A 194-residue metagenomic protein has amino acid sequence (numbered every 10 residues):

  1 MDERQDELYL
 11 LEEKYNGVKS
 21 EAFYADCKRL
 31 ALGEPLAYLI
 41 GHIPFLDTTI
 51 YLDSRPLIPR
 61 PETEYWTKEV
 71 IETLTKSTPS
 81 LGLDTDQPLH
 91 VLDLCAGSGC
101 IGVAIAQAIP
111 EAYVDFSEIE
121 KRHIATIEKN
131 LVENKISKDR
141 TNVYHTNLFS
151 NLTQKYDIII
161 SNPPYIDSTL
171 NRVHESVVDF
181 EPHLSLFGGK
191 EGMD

Functional and structural regions predicted by a protein language model:
D2-R4, S137: Short coil/loop linkers at secondary-structure junctions
Q5-T73: Conserved AdoMet
K19, A31, I119, E191-D194: Soluble or luminal CAZymes and related metallo-dependent hydrolases
P35, P59, P163-P164, P182: Proline-centered helix-kink/hinge sites
I58-P61, A96, E118, V177 (+1 more regions): Residues at secondary-structure transition points
R60, I124, M193: Loop/helix-junction capping segments adjacent to catalytic residues or to phosphate/diphosphate-binding pockets
Y65-R172: Conserved SAM/SAH cofactor-binding pocket of Class I
Y165-D194: Mobile active-site "lid"/loop adjacent to the S-adenosyl-L-methionine
